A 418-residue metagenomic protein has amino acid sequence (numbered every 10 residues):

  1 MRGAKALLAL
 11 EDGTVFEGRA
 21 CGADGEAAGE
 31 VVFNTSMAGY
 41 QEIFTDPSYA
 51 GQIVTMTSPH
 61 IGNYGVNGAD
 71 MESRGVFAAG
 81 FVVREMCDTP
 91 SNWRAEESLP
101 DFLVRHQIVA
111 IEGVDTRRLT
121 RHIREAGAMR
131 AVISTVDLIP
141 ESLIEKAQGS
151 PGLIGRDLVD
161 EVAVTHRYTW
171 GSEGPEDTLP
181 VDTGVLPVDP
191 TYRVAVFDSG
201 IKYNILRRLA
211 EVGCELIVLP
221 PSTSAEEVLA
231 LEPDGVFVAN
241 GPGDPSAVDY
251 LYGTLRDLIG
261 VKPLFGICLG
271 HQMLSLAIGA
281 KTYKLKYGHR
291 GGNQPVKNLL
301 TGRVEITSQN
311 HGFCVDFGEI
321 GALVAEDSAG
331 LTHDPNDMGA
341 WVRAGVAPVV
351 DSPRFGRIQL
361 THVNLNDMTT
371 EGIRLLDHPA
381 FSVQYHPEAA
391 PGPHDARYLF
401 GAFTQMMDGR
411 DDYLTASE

Functional and structural regions predicted by a protein language model:
M1-C214, V218-E226, A230-L231, P245 (+3 more regions): RNA-binding accessory domains that recognize and position tRNA/RNA substrates
K5, V159, N293-P295, L360 (+1 more regions): Short, acidic/polar N-cap/turn motifs at the starts of alpha helices
L10-D12, A126, L299-T301, L376-D377: Short acidic-glycine loop/turn motifs at beta-strand connectors
V109, R193, P263-F265, K281 (+1 more regions): Proline-centered loop/turn at the N-terminus of a beta-strand
R193-D198, T307-S308, F381-Y385: Active-site-proximal beta-strand elements of phosphoester/diester hydrolases
A230, G235, N240-G318, P393-A402: Cysteine-nucleophile active-site neighborhood
G302-D377, T415-E418: Catalytic beta-strand/loop cores that center a nucleophilic Ser/Cys/Thr and support acyl-enzyme chemistry
